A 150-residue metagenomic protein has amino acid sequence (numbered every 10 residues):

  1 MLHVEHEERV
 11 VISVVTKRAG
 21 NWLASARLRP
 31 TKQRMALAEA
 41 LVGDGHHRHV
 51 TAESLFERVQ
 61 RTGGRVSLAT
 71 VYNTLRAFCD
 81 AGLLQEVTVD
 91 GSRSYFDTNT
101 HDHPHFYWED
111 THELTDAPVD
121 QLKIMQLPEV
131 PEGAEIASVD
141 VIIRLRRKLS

Functional and structural regions predicted by a protein language model:
M1-A38, V42-G43: Intrinsically disordered, low-complexity serine/threonine- and proline-rich regulatory segments
E39, E57, N73: DNA-binding alpha-helical recognition surfaces that contact promoter or target DNA
G45, T51-G63: DNA-recognition alpha helix
V71-A81: Basic amphipathic alpha-helical segments that dock to polyanions
A81-S150: Non-DNA-binding regulatory cores of transcription-related proteins, predominantly C-terminal effector-binding
